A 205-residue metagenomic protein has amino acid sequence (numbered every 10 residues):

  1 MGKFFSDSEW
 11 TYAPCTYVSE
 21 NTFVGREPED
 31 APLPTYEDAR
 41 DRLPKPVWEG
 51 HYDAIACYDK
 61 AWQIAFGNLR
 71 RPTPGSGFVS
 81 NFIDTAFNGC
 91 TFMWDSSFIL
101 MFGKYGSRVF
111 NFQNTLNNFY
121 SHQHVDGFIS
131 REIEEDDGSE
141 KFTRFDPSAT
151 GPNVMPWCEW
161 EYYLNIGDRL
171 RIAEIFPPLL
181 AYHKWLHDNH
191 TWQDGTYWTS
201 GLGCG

Functional and structural regions predicted by a protein language model:
M1, C204-G205: Accessible peptide chain termini
M1-T91, N114: Low-complexity, Ser/Thr/Pro/Gly-enriched N-terminal "stalk/linker" regions
P14, G89-C204: Aromatic-rich carbohydrate-recognition surfaces in CAZymes
